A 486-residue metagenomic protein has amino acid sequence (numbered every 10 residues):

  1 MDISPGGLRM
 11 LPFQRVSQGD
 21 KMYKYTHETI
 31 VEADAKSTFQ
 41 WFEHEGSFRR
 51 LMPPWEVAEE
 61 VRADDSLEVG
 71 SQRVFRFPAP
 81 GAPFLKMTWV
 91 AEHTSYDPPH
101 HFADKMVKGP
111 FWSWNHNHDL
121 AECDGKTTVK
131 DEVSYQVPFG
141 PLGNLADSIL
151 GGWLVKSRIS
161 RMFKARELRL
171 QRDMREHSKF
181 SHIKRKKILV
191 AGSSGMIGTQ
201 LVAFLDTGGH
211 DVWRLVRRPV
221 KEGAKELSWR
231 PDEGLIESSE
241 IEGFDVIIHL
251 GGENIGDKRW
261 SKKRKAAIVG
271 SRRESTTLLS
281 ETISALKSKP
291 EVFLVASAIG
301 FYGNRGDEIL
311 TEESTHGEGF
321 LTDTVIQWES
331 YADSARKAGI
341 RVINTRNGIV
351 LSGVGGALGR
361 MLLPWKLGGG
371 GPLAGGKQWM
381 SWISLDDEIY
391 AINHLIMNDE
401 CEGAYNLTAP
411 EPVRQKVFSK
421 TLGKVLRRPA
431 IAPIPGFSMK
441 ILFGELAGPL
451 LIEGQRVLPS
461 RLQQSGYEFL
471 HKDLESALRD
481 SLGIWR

Functional and structural regions predicted by a protein language model:
F13-E68: Hydrophobic ligand-binding cavity/cleft-lining segments
E59-P110, T128: Glycine-rich portal/gate segments that line the openings of hydrophobic small-molecule binding cavities
A103-S160, H249: Beta-strand/loop substructures that line and gate deep hydrophobic ligand-binding cavities in soluble
R185-K186, L395-E445, W485-R486: Mid/C-terminal beta-alpha module of Rossmann-like enzyme folds, strongest in SDR-family dehydrogenases/epimerases
L227-T276: NAD(P)H-binding glycine-rich loop region in Rossmannoid oxidoreductase-like domains and their noncatalytic homologs
K265, T277-G319: Conserved Rossmann-fold NAD(P)-dependent oxidoreductase catalytic core, especially the SDR/UDP-sugar
S297, S330-G353: Conserved beta-loop-beta element that borders a ligand/cofactor-binding pocket
A338-I340, L351-R360, L395-Y405: Glycine/proline-rich active-site loop of Rossmann-fold NAD(P)-dependent oxidoreductases
